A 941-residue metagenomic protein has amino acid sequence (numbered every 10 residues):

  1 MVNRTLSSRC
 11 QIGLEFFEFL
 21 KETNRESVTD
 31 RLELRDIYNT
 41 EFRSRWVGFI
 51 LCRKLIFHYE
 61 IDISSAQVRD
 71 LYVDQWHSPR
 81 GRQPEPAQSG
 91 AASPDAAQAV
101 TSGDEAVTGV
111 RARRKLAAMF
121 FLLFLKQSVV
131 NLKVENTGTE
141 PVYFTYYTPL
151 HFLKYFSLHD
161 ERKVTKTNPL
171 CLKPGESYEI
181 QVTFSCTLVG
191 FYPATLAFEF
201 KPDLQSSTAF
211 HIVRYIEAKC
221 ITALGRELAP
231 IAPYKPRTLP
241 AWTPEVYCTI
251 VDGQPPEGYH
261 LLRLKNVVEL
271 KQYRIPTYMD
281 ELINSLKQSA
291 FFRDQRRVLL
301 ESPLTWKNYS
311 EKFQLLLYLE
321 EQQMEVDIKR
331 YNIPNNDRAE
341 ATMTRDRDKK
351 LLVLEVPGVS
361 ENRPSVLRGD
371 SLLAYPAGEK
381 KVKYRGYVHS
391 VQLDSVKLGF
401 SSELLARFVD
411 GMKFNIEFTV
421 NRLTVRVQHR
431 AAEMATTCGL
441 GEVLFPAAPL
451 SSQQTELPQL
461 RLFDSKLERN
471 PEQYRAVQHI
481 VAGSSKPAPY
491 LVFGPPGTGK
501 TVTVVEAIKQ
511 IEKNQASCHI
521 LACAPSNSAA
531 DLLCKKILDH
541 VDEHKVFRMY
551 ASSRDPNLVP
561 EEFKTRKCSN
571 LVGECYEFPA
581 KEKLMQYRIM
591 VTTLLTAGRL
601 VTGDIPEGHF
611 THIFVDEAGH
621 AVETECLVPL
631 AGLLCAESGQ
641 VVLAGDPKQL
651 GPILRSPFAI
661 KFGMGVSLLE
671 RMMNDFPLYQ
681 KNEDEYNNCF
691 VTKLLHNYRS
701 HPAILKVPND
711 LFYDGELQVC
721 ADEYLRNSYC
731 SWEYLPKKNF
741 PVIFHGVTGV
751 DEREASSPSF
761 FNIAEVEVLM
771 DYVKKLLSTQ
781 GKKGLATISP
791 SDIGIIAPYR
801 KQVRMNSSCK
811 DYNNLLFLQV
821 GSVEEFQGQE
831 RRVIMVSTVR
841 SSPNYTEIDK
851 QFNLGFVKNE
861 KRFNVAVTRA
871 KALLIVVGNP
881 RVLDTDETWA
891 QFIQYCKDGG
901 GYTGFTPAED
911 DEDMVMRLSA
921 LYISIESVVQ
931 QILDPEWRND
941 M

Functional and structural regions predicted by a protein language model:
M1-R330: Feature for long, exposed domains in two main contexts
V2-S7, R80-V100, F400-T592, E716-G784 (+2 more regions): ASCE P-loop NTPase motor cores of helicases and related translocases
D30, P193-D203, S207-R214, K219-V353 (+5 more regions): Pre-ATPase regulatory/linker segments immediately N-terminal to the P-loop/RecA-like helicase/translocase core
K163-K166, L351-N362, Y576, L818-Q819: Short alpha-helix capping/helix-loop boundary micro-motifs
F184-L188, A377-K381, A597, V839-R840: Short, charged beta-turn/beta-strand-edge "cap" motif at the junction between a beta-strand and an adjacent loop
P364-L367, S484, A488, K581-Q586 (+2 more regions): Short basic/glycine-enriched coil/helix segment immediately N-terminal to the Walker B
Q515, S526, V541, L595-A597 (+1 more regions): Conserved helicase motor core of SF1/SF2 NTP-dependent helicases
